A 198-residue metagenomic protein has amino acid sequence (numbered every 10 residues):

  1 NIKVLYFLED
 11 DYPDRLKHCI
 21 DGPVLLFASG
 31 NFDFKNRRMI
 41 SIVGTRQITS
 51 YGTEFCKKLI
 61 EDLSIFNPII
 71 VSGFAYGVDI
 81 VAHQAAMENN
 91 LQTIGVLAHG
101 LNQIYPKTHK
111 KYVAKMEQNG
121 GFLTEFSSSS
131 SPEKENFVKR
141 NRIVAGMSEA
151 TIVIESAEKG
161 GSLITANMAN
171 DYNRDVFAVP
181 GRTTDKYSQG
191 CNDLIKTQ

Functional and structural regions predicted by a protein language model:
K3-Q198: Glycine-biased, small-residue-rich flexible motifs in mid-sequence functional cores and linkers
